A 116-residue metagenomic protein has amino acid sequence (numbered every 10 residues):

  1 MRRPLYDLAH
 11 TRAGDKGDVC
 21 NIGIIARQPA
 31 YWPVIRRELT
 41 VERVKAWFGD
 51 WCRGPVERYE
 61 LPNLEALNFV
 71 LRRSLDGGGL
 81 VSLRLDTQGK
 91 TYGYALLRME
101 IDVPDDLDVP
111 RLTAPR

Functional and structural regions predicted by a protein language model:
R2-R116: Metallocofactor- and cofactor-centric catalytic cores in central/energy metabolism, strongly enriched
